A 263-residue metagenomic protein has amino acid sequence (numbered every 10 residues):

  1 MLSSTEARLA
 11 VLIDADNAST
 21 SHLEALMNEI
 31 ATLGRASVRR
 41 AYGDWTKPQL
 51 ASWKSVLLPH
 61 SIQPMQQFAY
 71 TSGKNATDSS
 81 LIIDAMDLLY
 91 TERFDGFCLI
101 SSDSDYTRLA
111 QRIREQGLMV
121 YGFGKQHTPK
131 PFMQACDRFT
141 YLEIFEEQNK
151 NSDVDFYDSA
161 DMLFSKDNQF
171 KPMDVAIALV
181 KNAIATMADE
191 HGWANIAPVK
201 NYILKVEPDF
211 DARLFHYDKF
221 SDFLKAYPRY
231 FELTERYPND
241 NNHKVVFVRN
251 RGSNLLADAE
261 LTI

Functional and structural regions predicted by a protein language model:
M1-D84, L89-Y90, M119: Domain-level signal for Mg2+-assisted phosphodiester chemistry and nucleotide/NA-binding surfaces in nucleic-acid
R39, T107-A110, Q116-Y121, P129: P-loop/Walker A NTP-binding module and the surrounding RecA-like catalytic core of P-loop NTPases
Y42, D95-S102, L109, I113 (+1 more regions): Acidic beta-strand-to-loop metal/phosphate-binding motif
Q49-K54, G124-F132: Short, glycine/polar-rich helix-capping loops at beta-to-alpha or helix-loop-helix junctions that flank or form
H60, Q116, Q134-C136: Short, structured coil segments at secondary-structure junctions
Q63-Q66, C98, Y121-G122, T140-Y141: Short hydrophobic alpha-helical runs that function as membrane-insertion/retention elements
Q126, D155-I263: N-terminal regulatory modules in eukaryotic regulatory proteins
K130-D153: Contiguous mid-protein beta-loop-alpha structural module that forms a pocket-lining wall or clamp of enzyme active
